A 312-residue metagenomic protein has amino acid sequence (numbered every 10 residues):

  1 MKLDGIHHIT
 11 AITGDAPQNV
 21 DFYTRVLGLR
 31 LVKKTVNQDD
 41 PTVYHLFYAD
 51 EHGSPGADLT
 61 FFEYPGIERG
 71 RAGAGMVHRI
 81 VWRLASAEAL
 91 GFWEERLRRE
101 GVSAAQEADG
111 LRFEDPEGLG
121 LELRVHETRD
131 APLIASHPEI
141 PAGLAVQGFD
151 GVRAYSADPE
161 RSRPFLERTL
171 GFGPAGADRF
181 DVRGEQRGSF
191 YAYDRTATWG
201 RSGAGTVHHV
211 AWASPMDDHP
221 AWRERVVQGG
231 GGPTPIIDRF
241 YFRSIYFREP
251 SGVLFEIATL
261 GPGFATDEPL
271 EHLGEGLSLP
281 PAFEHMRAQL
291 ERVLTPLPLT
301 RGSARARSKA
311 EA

Functional and structural regions predicted by a protein language model:
M1-L3, T10, Y44: Conserved N-terminal glycine/acidic-rich loop preference
G5-G14, P65-R96, D109-E114, Q147-A157 (+2 more regions): Vicinal oxygen chelate
I12-P55, E95, R99, A105-D115 (+3 more regions): Core segments of cupin and vicinal oxygen chelate
K33-Q38, Y48-W82: Conserved donor-binding loop and adjoining core beta-sheet/short helix segment in diverse acyl/aminoacyl transferases
T35, G91-G148, G176-A192, G229-A312: Vicinal oxygen chelate
D50-H52, A85-A87, E127-T128: Short loop segments at secondary-structure junctions
G143-P233, E249: Surface-exposed interaction/gating patches
